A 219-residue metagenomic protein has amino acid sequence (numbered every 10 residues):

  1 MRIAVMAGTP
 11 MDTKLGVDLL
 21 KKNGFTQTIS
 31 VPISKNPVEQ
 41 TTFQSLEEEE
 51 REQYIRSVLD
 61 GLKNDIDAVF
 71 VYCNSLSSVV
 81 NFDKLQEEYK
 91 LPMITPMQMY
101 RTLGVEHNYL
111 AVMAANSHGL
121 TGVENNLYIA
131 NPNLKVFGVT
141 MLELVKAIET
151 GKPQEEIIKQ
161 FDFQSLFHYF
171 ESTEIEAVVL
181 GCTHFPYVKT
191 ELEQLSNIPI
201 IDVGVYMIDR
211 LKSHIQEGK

Functional and structural regions predicted by a protein language model:
M1-K219: Non-catalytic structural scaffold of enzyme domains
